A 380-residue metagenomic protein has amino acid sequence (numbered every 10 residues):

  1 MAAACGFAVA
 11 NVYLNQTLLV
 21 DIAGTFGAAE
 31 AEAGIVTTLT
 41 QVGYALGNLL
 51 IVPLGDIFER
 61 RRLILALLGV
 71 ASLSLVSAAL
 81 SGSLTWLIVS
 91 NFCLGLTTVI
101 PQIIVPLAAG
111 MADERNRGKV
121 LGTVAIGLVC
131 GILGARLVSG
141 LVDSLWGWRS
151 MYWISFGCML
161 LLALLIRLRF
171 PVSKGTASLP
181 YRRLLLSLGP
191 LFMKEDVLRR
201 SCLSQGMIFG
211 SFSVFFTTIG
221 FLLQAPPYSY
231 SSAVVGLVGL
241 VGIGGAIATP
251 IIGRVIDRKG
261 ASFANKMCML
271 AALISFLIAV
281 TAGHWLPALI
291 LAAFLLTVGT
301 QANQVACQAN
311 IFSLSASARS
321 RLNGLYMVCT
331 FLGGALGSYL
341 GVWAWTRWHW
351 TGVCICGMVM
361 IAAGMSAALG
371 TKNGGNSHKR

Functional and structural regions predicted by a protein language model:
L46-L84: Conserved MFS/SLC helix-loop-helix module at the cytosolic interface between two early adjacent transmembrane helices
N48-E59, A248-A261, W345: Helix-to-loop junctions at the C-terminal end of transmembrane segments in multipass secondary transporters
R62-V76, F156, F263-I278, M358: Structural signature of the two symmetry-related core transmembrane helices
W86, T123-L168: Helix-loop-helix hairpin linking two adjacent transmembrane segments in secondary transporters
S90-G127: Cytoplasmic helix-loop-helix junction between adjacent transmembrane helices in 12-TM secondary transporters
I100-A112, A302-S315: Intracellular juxtamembrane helix-capping segments at the cytosolic ends of symmetry-related transmembrane helices
F170-C202: Juxtamembrane intracellular "pre-TM" segments in multi-pass secondary transporters
S262-C307: C-terminal transmembrane helical hairpin of 12-TM major facilitator-type secondary transporters
